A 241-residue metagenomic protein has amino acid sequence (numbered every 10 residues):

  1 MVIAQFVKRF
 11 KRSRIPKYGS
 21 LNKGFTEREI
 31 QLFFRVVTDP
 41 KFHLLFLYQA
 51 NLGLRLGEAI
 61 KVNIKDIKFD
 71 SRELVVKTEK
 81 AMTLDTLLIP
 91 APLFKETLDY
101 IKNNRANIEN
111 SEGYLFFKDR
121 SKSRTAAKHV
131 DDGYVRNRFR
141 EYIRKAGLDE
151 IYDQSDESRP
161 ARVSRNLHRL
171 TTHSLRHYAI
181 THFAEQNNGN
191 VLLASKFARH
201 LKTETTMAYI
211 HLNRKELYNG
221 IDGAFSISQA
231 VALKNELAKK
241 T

Functional and structural regions predicted by a protein language model:
M1-F10, K17, A224-T241: C-terminal secondary-structure termini that scaffold catalytic or DNA-interacting sites
M1-L32, K77, R120-T125: Flexible interdomain linker/hinge and immediately adjacent N-terminus of the catalytic tyrosine-recombinase domain
K23-L52, L56: Basic, Lys/Arg- and aromatic-enriched nucleic-acid-binding interface segment
G24, T78-K80, A198-G223: Catalytic-site neighborhood detector that most strongly recognizes the C-terminal catalytic loop/helix of tyrosine
L47, N51, S174-H200, A208: C-terminal catalytic core of tyrosine-transesterase DNA break-rejoin enzymes
Q49-S71, L192: Short, charged phosphate-coordinating catalytic segments
K80-D99, E112-R144: C-terminal catalytic core of Y-nucleophile DNA break-rejoin enzymes
I151-A184: Short basic/aromatic active-site micro-motif
